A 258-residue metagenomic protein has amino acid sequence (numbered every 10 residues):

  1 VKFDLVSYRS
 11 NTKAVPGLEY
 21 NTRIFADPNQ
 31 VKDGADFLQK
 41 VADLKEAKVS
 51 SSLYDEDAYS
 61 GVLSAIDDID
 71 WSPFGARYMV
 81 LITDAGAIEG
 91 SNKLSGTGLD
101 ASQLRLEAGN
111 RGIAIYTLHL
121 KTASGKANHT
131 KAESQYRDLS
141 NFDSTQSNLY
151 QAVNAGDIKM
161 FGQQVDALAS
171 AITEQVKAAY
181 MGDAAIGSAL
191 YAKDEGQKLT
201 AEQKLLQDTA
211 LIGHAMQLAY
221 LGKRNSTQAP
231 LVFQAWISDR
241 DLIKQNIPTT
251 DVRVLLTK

Functional and structural regions predicted by a protein language model:
V1-T257: Divalent cation-coordinating acidic motifs and surrounding scaffolds that mediate Ca2+/Mg2+/Mn2+/Zn2+-dependent binding
